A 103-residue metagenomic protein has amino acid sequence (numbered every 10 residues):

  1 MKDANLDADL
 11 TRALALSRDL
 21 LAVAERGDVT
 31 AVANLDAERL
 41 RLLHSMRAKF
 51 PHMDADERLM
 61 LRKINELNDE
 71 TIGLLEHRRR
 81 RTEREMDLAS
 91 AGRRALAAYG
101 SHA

Functional and structural regions predicted by a protein language model:
M1-R12: Short, low-complexity N-terminal intrinsically disordered segments enriched in polar/charged residues
L10, V29, A97-G100: Broad hydrophobic/π-residue packing in well-ordered secondary structure
A15-E66: Amphipathic, hydrophobic secondary-structure cores in small proteins
E57-A103: Short terminal interaction segments
